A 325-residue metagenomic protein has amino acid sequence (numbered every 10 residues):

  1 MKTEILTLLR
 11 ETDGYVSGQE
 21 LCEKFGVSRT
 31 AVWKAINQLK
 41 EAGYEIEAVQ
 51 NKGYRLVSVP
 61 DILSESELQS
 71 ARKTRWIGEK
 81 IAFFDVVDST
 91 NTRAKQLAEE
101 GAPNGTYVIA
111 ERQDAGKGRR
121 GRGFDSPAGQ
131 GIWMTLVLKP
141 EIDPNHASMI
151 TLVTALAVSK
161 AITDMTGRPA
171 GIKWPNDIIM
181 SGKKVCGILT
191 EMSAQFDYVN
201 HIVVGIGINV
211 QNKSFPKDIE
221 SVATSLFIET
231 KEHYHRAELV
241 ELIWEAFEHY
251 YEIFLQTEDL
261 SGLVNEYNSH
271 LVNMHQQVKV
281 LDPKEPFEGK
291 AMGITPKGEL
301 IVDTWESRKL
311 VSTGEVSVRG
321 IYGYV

Functional and structural regions predicted by a protein language model:
M1-V27, N37, E41-A42, D143-H146 (+2 more regions): Long, positively charged amphipathic alpha-helical accessory segments at protein N-termini or as interdomain linkers
K2-T163, Y234: N-terminal lobe of the biotin/lipoate ligase/transferase fold
V49, P127, K173, I294-T295: A short, compositionally biased micro-patch
D85, I172-W174: Short loop/edge segments at beta-strand edges and connector loops that shape dinucleotide/nucleotide cofactor-binding
P103, P127-G131, K173, K183 (+1 more regions): Short connector loops at helix/strand junctions that flank enzyme active sites, especially segments positioning acidic
D177: Conserved active-site carboxylates
